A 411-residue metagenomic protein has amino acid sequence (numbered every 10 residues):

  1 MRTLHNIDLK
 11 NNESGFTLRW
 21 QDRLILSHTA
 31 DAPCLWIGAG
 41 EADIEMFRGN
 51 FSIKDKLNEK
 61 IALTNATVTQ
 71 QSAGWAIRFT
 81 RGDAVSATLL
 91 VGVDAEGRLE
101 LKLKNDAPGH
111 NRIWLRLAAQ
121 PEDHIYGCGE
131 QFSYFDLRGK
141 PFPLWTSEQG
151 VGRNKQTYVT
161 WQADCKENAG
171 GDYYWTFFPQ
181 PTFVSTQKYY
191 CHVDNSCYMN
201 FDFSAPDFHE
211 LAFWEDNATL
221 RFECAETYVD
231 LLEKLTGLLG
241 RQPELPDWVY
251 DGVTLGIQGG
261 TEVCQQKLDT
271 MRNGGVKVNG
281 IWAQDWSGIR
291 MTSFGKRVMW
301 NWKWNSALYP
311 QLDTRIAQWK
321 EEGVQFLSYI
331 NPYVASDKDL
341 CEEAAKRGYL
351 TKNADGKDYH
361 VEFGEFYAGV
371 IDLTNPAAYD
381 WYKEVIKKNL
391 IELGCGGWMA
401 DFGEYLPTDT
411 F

Functional and structural regions predicted by a protein language model:
R2-W248, G256-I257, L268-N273: Catalytic and substrate-binding clefts that recognize carbohydrates or anionic sugar/phosphate headgroups
S204-N217, C395-G396, G403-F411: Glycine/serine-rich loop-strand microenvironments at binding/catalytic pocket rims
E244-T410: Aromatic-lined carbohydrate-binding/catalytic grooves of carbohydrate-active enzymes
